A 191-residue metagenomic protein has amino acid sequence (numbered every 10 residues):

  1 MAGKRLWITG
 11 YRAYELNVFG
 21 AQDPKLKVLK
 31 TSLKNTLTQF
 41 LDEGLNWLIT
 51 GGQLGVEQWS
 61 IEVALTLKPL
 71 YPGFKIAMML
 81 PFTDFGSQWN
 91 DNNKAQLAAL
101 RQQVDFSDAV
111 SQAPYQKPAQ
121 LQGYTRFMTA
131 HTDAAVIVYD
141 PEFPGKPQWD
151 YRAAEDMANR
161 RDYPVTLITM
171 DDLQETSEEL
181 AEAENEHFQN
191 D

Functional and structural regions predicted by a protein language model:
A2-W47, G51-N190: Acidic/glycine-enriched connector segments
